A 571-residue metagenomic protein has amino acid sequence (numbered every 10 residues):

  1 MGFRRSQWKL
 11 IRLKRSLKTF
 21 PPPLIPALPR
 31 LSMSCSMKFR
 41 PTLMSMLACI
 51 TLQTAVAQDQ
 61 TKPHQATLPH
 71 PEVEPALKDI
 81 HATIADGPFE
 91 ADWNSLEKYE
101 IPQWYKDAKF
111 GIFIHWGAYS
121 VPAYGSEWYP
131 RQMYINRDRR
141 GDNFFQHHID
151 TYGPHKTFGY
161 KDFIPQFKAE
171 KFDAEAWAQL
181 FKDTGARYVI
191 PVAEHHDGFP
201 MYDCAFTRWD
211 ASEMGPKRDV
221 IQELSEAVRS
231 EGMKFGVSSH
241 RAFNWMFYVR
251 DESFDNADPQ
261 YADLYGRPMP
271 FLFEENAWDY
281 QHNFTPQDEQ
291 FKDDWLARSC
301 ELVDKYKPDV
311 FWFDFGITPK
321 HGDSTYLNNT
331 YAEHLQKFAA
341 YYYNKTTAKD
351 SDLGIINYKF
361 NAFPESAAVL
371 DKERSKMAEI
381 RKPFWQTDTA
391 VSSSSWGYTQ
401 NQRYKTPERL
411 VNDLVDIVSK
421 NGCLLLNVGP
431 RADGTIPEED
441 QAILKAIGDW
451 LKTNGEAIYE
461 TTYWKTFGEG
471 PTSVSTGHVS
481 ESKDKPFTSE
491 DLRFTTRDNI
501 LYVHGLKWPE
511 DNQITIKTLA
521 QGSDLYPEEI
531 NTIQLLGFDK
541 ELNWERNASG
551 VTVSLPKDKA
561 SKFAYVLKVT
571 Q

Functional and structural regions predicted by a protein language model:
S34-M44: Bacterial N-terminal signal peptides that target proteins for export
M44-Q53: Bacterial N-terminal signal peptides
Q58-Q571: Mature catalytic domains of secreted/periplasmic carbohydrate-active enzymes
